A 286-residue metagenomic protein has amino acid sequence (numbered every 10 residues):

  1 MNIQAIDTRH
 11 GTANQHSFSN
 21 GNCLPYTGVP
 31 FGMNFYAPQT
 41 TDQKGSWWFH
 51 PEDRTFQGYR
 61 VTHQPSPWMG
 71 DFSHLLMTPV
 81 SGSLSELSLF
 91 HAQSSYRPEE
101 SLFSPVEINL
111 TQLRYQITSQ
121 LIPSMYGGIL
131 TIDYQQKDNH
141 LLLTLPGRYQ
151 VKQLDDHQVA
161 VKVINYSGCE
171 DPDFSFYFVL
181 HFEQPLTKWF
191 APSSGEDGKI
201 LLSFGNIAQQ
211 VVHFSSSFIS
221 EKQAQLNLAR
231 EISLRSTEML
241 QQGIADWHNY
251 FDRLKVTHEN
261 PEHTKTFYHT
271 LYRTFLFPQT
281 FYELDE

Functional and structural regions predicted by a protein language model:
M1-E286: Accessory carbohydrate-recognition regions in carbohydrate-active enzymes
